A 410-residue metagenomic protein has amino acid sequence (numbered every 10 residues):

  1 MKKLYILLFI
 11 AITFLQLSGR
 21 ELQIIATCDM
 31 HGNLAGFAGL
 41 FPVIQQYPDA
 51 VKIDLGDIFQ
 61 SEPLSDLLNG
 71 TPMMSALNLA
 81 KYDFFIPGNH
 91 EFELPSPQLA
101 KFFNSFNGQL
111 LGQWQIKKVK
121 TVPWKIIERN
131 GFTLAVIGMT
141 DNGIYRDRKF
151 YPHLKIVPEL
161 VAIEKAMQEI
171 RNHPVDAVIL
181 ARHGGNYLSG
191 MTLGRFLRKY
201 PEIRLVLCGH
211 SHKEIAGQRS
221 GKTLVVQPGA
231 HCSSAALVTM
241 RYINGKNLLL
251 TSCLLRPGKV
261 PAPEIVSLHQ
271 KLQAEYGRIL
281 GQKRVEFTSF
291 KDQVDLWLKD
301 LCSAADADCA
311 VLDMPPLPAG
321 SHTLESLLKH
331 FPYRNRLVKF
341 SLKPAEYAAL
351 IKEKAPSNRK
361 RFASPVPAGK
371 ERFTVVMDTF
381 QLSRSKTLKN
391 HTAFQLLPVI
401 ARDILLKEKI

Functional and structural regions predicted by a protein language model:
L4-T13: Sec-dependent N-terminal signal peptides
L7, I25, L111, G138 (+4 more regions): Residues in well-ordered beta-strands of folded domains
L8, L205, P228, P315-L317: Charge-rich, low-complexity terminal tails
G19-P257, D292-D300: Acidic, metal/ion-coordinating pockets
R20, T27, N33, E214 (+1 more regions): Catalytic centers of hydrolytic enzymes
